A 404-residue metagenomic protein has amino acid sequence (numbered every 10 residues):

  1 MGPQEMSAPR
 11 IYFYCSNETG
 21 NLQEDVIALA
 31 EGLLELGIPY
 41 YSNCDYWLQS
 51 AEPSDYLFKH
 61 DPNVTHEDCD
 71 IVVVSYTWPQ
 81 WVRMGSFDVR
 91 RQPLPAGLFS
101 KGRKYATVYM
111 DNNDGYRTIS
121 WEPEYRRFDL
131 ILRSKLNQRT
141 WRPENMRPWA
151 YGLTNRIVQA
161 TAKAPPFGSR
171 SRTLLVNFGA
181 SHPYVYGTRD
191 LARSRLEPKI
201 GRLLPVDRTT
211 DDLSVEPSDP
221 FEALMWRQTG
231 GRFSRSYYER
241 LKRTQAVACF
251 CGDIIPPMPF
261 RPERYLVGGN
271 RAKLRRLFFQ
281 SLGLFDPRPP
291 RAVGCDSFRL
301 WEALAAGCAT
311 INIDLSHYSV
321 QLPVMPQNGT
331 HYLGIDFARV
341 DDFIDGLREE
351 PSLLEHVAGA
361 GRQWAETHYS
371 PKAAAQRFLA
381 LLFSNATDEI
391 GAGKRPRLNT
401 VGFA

Functional and structural regions predicted by a protein language model:
M1-E5: Short, Lys/Arg-enriched N-terminal segments with co-localized hydrophobic residues within the first ~10-30 amino acids
S7-V324, N328: Nucleotide-sugar donor-binding catalytic core of glycosyltransferases
Q228, G294, H331-G334, D345 (+2 more regions): Short N-terminal micro-motifs specific to bacterial/archaeal maturation and metal-cluster initiation sites
Y238-K242, I311, L333, L347 (+1 more regions): Residue-level detection of beta-strand scaffold positions
A303, Y332, G361: Hydrophobic, well-ordered secondary-structure elements that form the walls of internal hydrophobic environments
T310, L315, G329-D336, L381-R395: Short, contiguous hydrophobic alpha-helices characteristic of membrane insertion segments
P323-F343: Change "using UDP/GDP/dTDP sugars" to "using nucleotide sugars
D341-A404: C-terminal amphipathic helix plus adjacent low-complexity, charged tail appended to glycosyltransferase catalytic
